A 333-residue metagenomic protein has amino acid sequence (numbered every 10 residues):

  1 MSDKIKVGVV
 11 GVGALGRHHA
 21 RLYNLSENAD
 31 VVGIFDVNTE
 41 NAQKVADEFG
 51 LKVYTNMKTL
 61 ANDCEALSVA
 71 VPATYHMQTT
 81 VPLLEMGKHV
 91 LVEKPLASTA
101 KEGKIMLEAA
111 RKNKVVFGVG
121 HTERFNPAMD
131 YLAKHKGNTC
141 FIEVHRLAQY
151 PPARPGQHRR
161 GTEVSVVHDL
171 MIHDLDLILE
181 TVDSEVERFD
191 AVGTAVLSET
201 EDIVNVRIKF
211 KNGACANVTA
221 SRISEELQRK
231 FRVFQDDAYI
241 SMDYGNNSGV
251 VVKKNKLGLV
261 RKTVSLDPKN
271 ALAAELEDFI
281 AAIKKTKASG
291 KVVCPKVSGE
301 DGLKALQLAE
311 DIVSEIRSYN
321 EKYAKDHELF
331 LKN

Functional and structural regions predicted by a protein language model:
M1, A66-V69, K211, D278-N333: C-terminal helix-rich "cap/oligomerization" subdomain common to oxidoreductases
M1-F49, I178: N-terminal Rossmann-like dinucleotide-binding module
H19, F49-A109: Beta-loop-alpha module in the N-terminal Rossmann-like domain of NAD(P)-dependent dehydrogenases, especially those
V37, T263-E277, V297: Active-site loop of classical SDR/Rossmann-like NAD(P)-dependent oxidoreductases, centered on the catalytic Tyr-X3-Lys
T55, V92-E93, F117-V119, E143-V144 (+1 more regions): Hydrophobic residues in well-ordered beta-strands that form the structural core
I105-T122, N138-V144: Rossmann-fold dehydrogenase core element
E123-V192, L197: Predominantly a Rossmann-like dinucleotide-binding segment in NAD(P)-dependent oxidoreductases
L175-N247, A273-K291, D326-N333: Contiguous beta-strand/loop segments that form the cofactor/metal-binding neighborhood of enzyme cores
